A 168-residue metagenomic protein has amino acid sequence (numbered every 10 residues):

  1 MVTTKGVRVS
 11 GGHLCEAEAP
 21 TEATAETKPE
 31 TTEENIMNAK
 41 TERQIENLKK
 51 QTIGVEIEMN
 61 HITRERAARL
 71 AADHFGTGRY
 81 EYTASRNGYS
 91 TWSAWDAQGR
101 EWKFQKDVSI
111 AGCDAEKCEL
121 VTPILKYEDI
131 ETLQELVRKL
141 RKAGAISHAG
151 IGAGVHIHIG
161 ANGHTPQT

Functional and structural regions predicted by a protein language model:
G11-I36: Short, Lys/Arg-enriched N-terminal segments with co-localized hydrophobic residues within the first ~10-30 amino acids
E34-T168: Phosphate/nucleotide-binding catalytic core
